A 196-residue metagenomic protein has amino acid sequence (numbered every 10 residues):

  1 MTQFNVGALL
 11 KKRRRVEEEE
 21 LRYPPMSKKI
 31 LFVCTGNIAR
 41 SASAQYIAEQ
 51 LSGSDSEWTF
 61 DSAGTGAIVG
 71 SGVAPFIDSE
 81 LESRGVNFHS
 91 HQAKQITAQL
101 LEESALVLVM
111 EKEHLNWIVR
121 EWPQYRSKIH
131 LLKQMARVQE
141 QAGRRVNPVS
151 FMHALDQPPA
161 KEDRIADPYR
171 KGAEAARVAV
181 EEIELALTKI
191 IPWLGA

Functional and structural regions predicted by a protein language model:
T2-S104, K112-N116, P192-A196: Conserved active-site segments centered on acidic
F4-L10, E20, V119-A196: Phosphate-binding/catalytic loops
